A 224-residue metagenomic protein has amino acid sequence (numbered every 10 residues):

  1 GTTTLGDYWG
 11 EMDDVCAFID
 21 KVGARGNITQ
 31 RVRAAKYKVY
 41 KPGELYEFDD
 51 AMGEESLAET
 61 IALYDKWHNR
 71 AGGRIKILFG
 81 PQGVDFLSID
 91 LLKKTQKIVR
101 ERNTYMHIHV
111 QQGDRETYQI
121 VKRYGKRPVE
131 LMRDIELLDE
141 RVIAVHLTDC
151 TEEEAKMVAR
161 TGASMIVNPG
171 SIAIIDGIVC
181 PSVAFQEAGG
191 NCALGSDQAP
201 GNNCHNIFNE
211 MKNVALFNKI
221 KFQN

Functional and structural regions predicted by a protein language model:
G1, I19, F79, H109 (+5 more regions): Divalent metal-coordination and catalytic microenvironments
T2, S164, I172-I174, K219-N224: C-terminal helical cap
T3-T4, N191: Short acidic/polar active-site loop segments enriched in Thr and Asp
E11-D13, F86, Q112-R115, D149-A155 (+2 more regions): Active-site environment of divalent metal-dependent phosphoester hydrolases
C16-T148: Metal-coordinating catalytic core of metallo-dependent amide/deamination hydrolases
Q30-A35, Q112, P169-A173, Q198-P200: Short, acidic/turn-prone active-site loops that include or flank metal/cofactor- and phosphate-binding residues
D134-R141, V183-N224: His/Asp/Glu-enriched, well-ordered alpha-helical/loop segment that forms or immediately abuts the divalent-metal
T151-E153, M157-G190, L194-S196: A conserved active-site cap/scaffold subdomain adjacent to cofactor or substrate pockets
